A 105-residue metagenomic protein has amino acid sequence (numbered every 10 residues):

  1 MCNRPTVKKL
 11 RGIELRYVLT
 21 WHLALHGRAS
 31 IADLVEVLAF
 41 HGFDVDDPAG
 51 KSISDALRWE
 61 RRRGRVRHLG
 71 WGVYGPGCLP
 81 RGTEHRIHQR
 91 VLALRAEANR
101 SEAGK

Functional and structural regions predicted by a protein language model:
M1-H22, D44-D55, W59-K105: Phospho-regulated, low-complexity intrinsically disordered regions of nuclear gene-regulatory and chromatin-associated
L25, L38-V45: N-terminal helix-turn-helix DNA-binding core of bacterial DNA-binding proteins
H26-A29, P48: Residue-level signal for short amphipathic helical patches enriched in basic/charged and nearby hydrophobic residues
A29-A39: Short acidic, hydrophobic short linear motifs in intrinsically disordered regions
